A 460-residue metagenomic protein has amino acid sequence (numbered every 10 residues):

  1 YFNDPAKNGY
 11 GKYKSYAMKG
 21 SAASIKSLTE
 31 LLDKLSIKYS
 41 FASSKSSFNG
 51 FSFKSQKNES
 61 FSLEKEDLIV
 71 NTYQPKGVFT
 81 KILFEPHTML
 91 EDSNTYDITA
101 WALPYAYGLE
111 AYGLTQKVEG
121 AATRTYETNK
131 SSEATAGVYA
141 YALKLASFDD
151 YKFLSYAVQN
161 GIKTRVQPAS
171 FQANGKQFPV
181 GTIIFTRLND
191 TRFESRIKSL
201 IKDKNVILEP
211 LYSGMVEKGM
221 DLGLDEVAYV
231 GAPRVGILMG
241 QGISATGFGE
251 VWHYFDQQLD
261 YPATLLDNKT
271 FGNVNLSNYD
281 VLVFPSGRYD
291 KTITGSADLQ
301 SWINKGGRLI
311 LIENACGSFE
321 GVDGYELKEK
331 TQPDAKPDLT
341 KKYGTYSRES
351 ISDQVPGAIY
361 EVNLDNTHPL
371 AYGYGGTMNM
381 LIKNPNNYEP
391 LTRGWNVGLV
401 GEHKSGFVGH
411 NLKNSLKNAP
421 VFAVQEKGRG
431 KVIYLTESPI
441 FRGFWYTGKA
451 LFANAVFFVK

Functional and structural regions predicted by a protein language model:
Y1-K460: Intrinsic-disorder/low-complexity accessory segments
